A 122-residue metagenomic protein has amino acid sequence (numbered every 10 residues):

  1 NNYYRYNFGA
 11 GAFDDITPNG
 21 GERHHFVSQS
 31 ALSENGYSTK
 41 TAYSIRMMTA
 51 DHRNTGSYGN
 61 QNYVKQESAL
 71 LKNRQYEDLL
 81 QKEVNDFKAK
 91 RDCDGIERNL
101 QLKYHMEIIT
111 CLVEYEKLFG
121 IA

Functional and structural regions predicted by a protein language model:
N1-A122: Catalytic toxin/effector domains delivered as secreted proteins or via bacterial secretion systems
